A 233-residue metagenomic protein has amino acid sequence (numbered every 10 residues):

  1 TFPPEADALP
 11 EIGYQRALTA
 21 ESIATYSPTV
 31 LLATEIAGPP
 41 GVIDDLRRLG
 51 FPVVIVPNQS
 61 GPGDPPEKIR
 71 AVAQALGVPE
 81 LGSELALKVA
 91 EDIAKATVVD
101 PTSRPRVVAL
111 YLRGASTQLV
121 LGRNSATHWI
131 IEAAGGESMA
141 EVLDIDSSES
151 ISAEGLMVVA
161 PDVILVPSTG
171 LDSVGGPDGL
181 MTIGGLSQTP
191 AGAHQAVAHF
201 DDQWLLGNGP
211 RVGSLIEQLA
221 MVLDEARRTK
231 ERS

Functional and structural regions predicted by a protein language model:
T1-I36, G136-M139: A short, structured surface patch at a secondary-structure boundary
D7-A8, R48-G50, A134, A193: Short, structured coil segments at secondary-structure junctions
R16-A17, P40, E149-S150, I183: Structural motif corresponding to alpha-helix initiation and N-cap regions
A17-A33, F51, S152-T169: Proline-aspartate-enriched helix->loop->beta-strand connector
E35-I36, N58, Y111, L143 (+3 more regions): Short secondary-structure boundary segments
A37-R48, V163-M181: A ligand-binding cleft/hinge motif common to bilobed small-molecule-binding domains
G41-A115, A140-E141, Q195-S233: Extracytoplasmic substrate-binding proteins
R123-S148, S168: His/Asp/Glu-enriched short active-site or ligand-binding loop at hydrolase and phosphoryl-transfer sites
